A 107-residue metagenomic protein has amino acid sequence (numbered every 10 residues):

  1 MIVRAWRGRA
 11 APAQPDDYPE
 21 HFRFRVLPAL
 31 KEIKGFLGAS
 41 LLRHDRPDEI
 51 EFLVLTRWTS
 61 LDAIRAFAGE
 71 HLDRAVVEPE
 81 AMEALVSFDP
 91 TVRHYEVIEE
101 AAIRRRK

Functional and structural regions predicted by a protein language model:
I2-R9, S40-H71: Short, well-ordered beta-strand segments in beta-rich or mixed alpha/beta enzyme and ligand-binding folds
R9-P19: Short, surface-exposed ligand-recognition loops at beta-strand->loop->(often short) alpha-helix junctions that present
Q14-D16, D62-I64, E100: Residue-level signal for secondary-structure boundary sites
Q14-D16, L27-P28, L42-D45: Intrinsically disordered, low-complexity segments enriched in polar/charged residues with Gly/Pro, especially when
H21-I33, R57-R93: An amphipathic, aromatic/His-enriched active-site/gating alpha helix that lines ligand/cofactor pockets
I33-A39: Short acidic amphipathic segments
S40-I50, V76-K107: Glycine-rich beta-strand-turn "strand-cap" elements at beta-sheet edges
